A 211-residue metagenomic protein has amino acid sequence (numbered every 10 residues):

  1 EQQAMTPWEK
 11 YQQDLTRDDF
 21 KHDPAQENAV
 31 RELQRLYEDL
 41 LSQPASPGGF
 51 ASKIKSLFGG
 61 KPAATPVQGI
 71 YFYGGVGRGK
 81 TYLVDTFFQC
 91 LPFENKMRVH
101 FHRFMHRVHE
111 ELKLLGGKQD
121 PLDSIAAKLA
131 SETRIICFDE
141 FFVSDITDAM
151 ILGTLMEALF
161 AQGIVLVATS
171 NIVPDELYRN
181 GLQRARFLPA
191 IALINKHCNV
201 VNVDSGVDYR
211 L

Functional and structural regions predicted by a protein language model:
K21-F58: N-terminal pre-Walker A segment at the start of P-loop NTPase domains
G48-I70, R134: Pre-Walker A (Motif I) flank of P-loop NTPase domains
Y71-G75: Residues at the beta-strand->loop junction immediately N-terminal to the Walker
K80: Conserved lysine of the Walker
L83, F87, H100: Hydrophobic positions on the alpha1 helix immediately C-terminal to the Walker A/P-loop
L91-F101: Conserved catalytic segments around the Walker B and adjacent sensor/switch elements of P-loop NTPase domains
V99-T133: Short glycine-rich substrate-engagement loop in P-loop NTPases that contacts/grips substrate
V143-L211: Replace "adjacent to P-loop NTPase cores in ATP/GTP-dependent enzymes" with "adjacent to NTP-binding cores
